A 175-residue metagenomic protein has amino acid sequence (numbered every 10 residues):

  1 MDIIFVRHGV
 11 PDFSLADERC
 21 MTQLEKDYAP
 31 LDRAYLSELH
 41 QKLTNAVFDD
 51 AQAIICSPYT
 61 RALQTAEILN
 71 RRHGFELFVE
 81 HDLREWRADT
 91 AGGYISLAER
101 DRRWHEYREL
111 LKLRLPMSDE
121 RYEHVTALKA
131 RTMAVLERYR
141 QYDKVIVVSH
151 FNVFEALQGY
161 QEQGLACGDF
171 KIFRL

Functional and structural regions predicted by a protein language model:
M1-I3, R19, S37-V47, F78 (+3 more regions): Acidic, low-complexity terminal tails and accessory targeting/binding regions of phosphate-metabolizing enzymes
D2-L77: Active-site-proximal alpha-helix that buttresses catalytic centers in soluble enzyme cores
I3, Q52, Q141-F151: Generic beta-sheet signal
H8, D82, H150: Cofactor-binding loop segments of dinucleotide-utilizing enzymes, especially the Rossmann-like FAD- and NAD(P)+-binding
D12, A62-L63, E85-W86, V153-E155: Short, active-site-adjacent cap segments at secondary-structure transitions
L15-R33, R72-A130: Phosphate-handling substructures
I68-R72, R138, Y160-Q163: Active-site catalytic microenvironments for nucleophilic, acid-base chemistry
A127-Q141: A short, acidic, amphipathic alpha-helical segment used as a generic capping/interface helix at domain edges
